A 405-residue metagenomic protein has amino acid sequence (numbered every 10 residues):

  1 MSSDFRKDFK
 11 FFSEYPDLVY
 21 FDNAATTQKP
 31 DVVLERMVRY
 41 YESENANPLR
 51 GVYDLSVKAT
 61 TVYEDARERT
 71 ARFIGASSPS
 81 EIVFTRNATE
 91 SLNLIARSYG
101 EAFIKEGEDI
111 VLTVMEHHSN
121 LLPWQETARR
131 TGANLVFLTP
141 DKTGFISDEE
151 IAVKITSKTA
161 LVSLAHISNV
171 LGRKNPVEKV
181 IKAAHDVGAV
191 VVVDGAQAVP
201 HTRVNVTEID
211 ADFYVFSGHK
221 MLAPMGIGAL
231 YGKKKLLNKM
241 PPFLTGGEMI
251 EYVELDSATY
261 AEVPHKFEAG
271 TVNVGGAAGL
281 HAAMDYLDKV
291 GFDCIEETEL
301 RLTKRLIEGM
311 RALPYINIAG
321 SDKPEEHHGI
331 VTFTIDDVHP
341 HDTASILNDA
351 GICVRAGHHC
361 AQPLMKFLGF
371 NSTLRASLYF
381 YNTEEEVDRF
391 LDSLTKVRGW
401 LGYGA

Functional and structural regions predicted by a protein language model:
M1-A405: Pyridoxal 5′-phosphate
